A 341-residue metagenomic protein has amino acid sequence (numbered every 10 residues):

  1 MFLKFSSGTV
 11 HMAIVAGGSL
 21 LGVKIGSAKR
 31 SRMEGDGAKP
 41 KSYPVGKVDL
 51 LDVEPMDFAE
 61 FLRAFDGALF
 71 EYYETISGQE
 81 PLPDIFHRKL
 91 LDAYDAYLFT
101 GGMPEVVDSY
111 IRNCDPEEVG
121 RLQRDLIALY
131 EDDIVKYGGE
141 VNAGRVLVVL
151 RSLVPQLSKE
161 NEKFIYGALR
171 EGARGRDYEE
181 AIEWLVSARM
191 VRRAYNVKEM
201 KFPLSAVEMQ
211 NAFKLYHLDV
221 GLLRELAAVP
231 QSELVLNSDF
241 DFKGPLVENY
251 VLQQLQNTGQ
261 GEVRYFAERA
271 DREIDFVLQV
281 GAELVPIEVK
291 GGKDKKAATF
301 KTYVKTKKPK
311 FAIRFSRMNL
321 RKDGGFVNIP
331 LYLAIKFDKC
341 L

Functional and structural regions predicted by a protein language model:
M1-V15: Conserved Walker B catalytic segment
V10-M12, G18-L20, K24-S158: Interdomain motor-coupling "hinge/lid" segment immediately C-terminal to the ATP-binding subdomain of NTP-driven enzymes
I14, L255, I274-K293, A312: Conserved catalytic cores of phosphodiester-cleaving nucleases, focusing on short active-site segments
V15, D49-L51, Y216, R264 (+3 more regions): Hydrophobic/aromatic beta-strand patches that form the interior of the parallel beta-sheet core in alpha/beta enzyme
S19-G22, E34, V197, E268-A270 (+1 more regions): Short beta->alpha connector loops
L50, D323-D338: Active-site regions of enzymes building and remodeling cell-envelope glycoconjugates
M103, V107-I274, L278: Accessory nucleic acid-recognition modules appended to NTPase machines
G291-I329: Catalytic cores of nucleic-acid endonucleases
